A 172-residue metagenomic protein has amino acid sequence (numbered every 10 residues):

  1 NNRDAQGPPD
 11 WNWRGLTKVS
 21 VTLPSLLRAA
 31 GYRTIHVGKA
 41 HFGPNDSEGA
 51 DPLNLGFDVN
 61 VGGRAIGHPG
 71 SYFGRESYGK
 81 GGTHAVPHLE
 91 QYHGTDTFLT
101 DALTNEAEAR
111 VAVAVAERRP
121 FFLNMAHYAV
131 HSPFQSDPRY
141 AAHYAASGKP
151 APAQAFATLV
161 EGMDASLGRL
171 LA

Functional and structural regions predicted by a protein language model:
N1-A172: Formylglycine-dependent sulfatase
